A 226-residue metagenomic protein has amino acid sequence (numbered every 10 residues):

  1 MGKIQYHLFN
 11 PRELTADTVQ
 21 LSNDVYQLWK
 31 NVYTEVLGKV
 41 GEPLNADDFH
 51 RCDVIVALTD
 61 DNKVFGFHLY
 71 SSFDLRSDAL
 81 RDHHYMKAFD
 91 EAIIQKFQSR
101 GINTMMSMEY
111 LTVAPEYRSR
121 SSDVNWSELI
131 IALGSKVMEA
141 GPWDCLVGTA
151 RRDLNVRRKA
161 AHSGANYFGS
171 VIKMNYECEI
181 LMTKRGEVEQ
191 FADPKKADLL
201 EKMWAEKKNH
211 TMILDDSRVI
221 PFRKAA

Functional and structural regions predicted by a protein language model:
M1-L37, P115, K136-A226: Terminal substrate-recognition subdomain of acyl/acetyltransferases
W29-C52: Short, basic/aromatic recognition patches
G41-A46, V54-I55, I94-Q98, G169: Catalytic micro-motifs at enzyme active sites that drive phosphoryl/nucleotidyl and oxygen chemistry
A46-V56, L75-L80: A short helix-loop-beta-strand connector motif used in the catalytic cores of GNAT acetyltransferases and, in some
C52-A57, F67, M105: Short hydrophobic/aromatic beta-strand element in the GNAT-like acyltransferase core that lines or flanks the acyl-donor
N62-S72: Conserved beta-strand in the GNAT
S71-P115: Conserved acyl-donor/pantetheine-binding loop and adjacent beta-alpha core of acyl/acetyltransferases and related
S119-K136: Conserved acetyl-CoA-binding loop-helix of GNAT-fold acetyltransferases
